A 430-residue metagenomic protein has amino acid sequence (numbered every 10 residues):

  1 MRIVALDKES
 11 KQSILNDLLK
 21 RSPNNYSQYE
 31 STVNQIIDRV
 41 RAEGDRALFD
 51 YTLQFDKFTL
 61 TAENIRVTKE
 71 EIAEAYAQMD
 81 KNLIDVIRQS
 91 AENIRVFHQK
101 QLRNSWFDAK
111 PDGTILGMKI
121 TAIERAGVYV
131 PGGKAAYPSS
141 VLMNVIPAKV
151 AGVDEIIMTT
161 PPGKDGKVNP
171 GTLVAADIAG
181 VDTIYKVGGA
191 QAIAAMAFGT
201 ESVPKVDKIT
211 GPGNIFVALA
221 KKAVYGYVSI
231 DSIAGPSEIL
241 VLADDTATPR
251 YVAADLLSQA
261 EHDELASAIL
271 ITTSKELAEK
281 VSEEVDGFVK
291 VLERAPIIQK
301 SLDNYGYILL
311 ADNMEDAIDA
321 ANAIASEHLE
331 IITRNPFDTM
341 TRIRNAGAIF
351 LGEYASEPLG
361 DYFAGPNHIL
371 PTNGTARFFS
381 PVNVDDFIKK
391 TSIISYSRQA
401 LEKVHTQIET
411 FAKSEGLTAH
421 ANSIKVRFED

Functional and structural regions predicted by a protein language model:
M1-E124: N-terminal Rossmann-like NAD(P)+-binding subdomain of aldehyde/semialdehyde dehydrogenases
D108-V174: Conserved small-residue-rich beta-alpha loop and adjacent elements that most often cradle the phosphate/pyrophosphate
M143-D154, D177-A179, A197-V203, K221-A223 (+1 more regions): Alpha-helix C-terminal capping segments
D154-K164, A268-S274, G352: Short internal beta-strands
V181-S258, H262-S267: Conserved NAD(P)+-binding/catalytic subdomain of aldehyde/semialdehyde dehydrogenases
H262, L270-A346: A glycine- and small/hydrophobic-rich beta-loop-beta segment that serves as a flexible "lid/hinge" or phosphate-binding
A323-D430: C-terminal core of ALDH-fold dehydrogenases
